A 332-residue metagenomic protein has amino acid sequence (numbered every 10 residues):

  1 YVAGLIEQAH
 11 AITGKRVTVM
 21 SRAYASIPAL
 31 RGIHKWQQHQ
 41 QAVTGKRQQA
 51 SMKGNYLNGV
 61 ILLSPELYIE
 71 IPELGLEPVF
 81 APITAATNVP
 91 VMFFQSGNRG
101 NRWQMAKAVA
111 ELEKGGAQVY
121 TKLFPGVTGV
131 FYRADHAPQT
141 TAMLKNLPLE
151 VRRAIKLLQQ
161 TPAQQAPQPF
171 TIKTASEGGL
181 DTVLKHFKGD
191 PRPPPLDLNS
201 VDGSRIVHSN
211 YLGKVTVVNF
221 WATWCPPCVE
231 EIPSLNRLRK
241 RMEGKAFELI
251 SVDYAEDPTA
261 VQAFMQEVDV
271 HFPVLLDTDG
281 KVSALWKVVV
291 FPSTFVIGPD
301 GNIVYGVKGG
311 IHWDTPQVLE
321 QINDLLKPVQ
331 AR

Functional and structural regions predicted by a protein language model:
Y1-I12: Alpha/beta-hydrolase active-site loop
K46-N55, G59, S64-G116, Y120: The feature captures the conserved acid-bearing segment of alpha/beta-hydrolase catalytic domains
Q118-T174: C-terminal catalytic histidine-bearing segment of alpha/beta-hydrolase fold enzymes
L157-P195, L212, A263: N-proximal helix/coil linker or "cap" segments that precede and/or mark the start of modular domains
L196-T216: A short beta-strand-turn-helix
F220-R237: Conserved redox-active cysteine motifs that mediate thiol-disulfide chemistry, especially di-cysteine Cys-X(1-2)-Cys
A246-P258, V270-D279: Thiol-based oxidoreductase modules, predominantly thioredoxin-like and allied folds used for disulfide exchange
F264-H271, D277-N323: Thiol/disulfide oxidoreductase modules built on the thioredoxin-like
